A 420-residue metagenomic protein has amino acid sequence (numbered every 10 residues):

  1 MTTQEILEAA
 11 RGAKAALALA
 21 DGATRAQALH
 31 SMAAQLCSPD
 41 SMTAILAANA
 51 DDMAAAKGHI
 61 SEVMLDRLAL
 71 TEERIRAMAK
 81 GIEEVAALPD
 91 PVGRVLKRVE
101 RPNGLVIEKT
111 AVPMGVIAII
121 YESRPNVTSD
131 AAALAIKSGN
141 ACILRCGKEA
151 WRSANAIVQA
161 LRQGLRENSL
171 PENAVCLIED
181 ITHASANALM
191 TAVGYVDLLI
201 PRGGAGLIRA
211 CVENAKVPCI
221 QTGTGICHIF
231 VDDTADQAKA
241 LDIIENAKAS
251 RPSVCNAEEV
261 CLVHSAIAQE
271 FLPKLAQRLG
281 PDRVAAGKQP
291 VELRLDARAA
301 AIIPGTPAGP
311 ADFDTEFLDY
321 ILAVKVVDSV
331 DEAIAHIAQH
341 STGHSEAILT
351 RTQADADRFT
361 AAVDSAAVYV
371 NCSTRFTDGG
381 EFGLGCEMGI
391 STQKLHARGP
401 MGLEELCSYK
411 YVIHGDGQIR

Functional and structural regions predicted by a protein language model:
M1-I107: N-terminal Rossmann-like NAD(P)+-binding subdomain of aldehyde/semialdehyde dehydrogenases
T3, G22-A23, P125, Q237 (+2 more regions): Residues at or immediately preceding the N-termini of alpha-helices
A18-L19, S38, D233, V326 (+1 more regions): A structural signal for short, well-ordered beta-strand elements
G22-A26, A44, V92, N168-V175 (+5 more regions): Flexible, glycine/charged-enriched surface loops at secondary-structure junctions
D40, E122-C142, A160-E167, L207-D319 (+1 more regions): ALDH superfamily catalytic-core signature
A87, L96-A238: Rossmann-like NAD(P) dinucleotide-binding subdomain of oxidoreductase/dehydrogenase enzymes
G309-R420: Conserved C-terminal structural/oligomerization subdomain of aldehyde/semialdehyde dehydrogenase
